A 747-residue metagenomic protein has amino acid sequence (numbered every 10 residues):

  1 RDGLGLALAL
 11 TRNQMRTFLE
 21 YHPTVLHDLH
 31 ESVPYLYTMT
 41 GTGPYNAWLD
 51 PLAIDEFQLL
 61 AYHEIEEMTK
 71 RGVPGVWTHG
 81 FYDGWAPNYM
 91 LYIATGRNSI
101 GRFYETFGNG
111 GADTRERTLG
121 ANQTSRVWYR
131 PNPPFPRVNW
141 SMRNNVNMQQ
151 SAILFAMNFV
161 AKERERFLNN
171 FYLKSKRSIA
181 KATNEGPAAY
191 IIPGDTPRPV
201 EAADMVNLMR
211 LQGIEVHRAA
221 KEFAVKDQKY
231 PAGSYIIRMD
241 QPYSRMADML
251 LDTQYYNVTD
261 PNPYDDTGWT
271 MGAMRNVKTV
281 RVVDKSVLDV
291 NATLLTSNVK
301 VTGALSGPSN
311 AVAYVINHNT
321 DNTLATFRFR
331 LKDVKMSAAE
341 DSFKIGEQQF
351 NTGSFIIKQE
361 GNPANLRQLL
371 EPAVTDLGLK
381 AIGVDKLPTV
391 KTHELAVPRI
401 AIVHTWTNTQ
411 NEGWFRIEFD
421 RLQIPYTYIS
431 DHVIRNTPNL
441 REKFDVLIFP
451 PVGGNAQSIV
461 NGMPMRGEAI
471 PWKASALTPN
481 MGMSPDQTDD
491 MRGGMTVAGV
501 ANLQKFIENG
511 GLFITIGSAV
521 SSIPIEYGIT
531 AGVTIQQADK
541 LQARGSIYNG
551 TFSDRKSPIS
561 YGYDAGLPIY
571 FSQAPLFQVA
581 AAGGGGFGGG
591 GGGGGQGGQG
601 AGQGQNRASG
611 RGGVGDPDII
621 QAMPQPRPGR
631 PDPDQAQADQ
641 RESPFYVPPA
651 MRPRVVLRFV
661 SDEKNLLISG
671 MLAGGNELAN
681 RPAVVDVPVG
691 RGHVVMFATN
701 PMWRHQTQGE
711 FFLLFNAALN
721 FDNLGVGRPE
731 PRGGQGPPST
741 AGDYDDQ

Functional and structural regions predicted by a protein language model:
R1-D2, A7, T11-N13, T17 (+4 more regions): Intrinsic-disorder/low-complexity accessory segments
D28-S32: Histidine-centered divalent metal-coordination motifs
